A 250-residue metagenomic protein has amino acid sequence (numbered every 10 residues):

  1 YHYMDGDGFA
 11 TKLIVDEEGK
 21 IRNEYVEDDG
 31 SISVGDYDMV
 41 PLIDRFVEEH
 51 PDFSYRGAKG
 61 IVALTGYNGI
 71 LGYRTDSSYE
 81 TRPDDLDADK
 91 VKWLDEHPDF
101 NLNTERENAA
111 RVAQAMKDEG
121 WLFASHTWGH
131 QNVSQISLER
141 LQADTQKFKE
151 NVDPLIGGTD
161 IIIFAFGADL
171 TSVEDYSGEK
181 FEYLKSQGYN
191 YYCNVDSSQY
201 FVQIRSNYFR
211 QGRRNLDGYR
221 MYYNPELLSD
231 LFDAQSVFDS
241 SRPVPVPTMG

Functional and structural regions predicted by a protein language model:
H2-L170: Metal-dependent polysaccharide deacetylase catalytic core of the NodB/CE4 family, i.e., the active-site-bearing domain
D118, V133-G250: C-terminal active-site subregion of NodB/CE4 polysaccharide deacetylases
